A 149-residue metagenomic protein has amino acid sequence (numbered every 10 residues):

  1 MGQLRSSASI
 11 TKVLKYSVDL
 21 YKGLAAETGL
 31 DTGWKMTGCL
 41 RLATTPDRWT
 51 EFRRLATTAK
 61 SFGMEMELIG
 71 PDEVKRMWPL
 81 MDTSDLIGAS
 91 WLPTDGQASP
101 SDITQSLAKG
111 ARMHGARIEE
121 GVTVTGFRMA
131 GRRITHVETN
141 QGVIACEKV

Functional and structural regions predicted by a protein language model:
M1-M77: Dinucleotide-binding Rossmann-like beta1-alpha1 core, especially the glycine-rich loop that anchors the ADP
Q3, M36, L42-T44, T83 (+3 more regions): Generic structural "secondary-structure junction" signal
L24, A59, M81, G110-A111 (+1 more regions): Hydrophobic helix-cap positions at the C-terminus of alpha-helices in RecA-like/P-loop ATPase nucleotide-binding cores
T32-K35, T83-S84, Q141-I144: Solvent-exposed alpha-helices and their adjacent loops that cap or buttress functional pockets in soluble metabolic
T37-C39, I87-A89, I134: Short, solvent-exposed beta-strand edge segments and adjacent coil->beta transition regions
D47, W78-L86, R128-H136: A short, glycine/Asx- and small/polar-enriched loop/turn that sits immediately N-terminal to a beta-strand
E73, G88-W91: Short linear loop/turn motifs
S90-K148: Helical element adjacent to the flavin cofactor pocket in flavoenzyme catalytic cores
